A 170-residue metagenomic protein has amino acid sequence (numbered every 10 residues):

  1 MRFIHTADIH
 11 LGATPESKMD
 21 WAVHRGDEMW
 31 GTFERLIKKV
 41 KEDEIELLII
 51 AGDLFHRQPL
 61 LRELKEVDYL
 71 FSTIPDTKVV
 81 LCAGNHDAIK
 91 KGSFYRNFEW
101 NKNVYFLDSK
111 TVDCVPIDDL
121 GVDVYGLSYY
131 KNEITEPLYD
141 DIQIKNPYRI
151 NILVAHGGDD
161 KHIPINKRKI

Functional and structural regions predicted by a protein language model:
M1-E66: N-terminal active-site segment of His-dependent metallophosphoesterases
L47, R57-I170: His/Asp/Glu-rich metal-coordinating catalytic cores of metallo-dependent phosphodiesterases/hydrolases acting on
